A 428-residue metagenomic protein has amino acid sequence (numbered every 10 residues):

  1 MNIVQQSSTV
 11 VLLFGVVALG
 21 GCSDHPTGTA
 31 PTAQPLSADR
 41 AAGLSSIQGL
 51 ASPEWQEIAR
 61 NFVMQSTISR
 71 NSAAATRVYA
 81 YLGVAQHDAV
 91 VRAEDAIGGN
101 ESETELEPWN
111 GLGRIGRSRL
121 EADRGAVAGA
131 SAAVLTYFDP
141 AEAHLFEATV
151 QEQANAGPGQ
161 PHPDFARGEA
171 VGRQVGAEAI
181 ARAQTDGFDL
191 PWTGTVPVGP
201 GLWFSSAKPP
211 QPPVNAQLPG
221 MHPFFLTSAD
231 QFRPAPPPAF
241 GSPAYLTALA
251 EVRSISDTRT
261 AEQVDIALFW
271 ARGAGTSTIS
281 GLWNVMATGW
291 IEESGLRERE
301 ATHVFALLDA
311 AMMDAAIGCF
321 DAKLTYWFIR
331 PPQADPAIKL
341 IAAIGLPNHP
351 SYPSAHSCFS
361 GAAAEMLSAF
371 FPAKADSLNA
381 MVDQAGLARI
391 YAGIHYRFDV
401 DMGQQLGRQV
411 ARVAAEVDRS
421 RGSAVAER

Functional and structural regions predicted by a protein language model:
M1-V11: Bacterial N-terminal signal peptides that target proteins for export
A18-G21: C-terminal motif of bacterial Sec signal peptides marking the signal peptidase cleavage site
P26-R428: Acidic/polar surface patches and capping/hinge elements
